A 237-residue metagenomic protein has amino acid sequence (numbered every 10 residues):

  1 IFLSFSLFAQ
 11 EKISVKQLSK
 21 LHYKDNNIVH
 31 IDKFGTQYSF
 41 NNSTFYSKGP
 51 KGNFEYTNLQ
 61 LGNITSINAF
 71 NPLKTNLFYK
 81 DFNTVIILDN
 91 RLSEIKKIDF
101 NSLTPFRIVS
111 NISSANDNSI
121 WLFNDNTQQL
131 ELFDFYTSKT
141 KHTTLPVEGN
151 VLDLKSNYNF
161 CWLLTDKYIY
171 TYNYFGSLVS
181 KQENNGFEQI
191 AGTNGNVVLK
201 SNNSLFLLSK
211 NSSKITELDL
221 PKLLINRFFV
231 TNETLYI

Functional and structural regions predicted by a protein language model:
I1-K16: Bacterial Sec-dependent N-terminal signal peptides
L18-Y23, E55-Q60, D99-P105, H142-E148 (+2 more regions): Surface loop/turn motifs at the tips and blade-to-blade linkers of beta-strand repeat domains
Y23-D32, L61-A69, P105-S113, E148-Y158 (+2 more regions): Repeated scaffold domains used in trafficking and secretory/extracellular systems, primarily beta-propellers
N27-N41, F45, L73-K80, V85 (+5 more regions): Short beta-strand elements that form the blades of beta-propeller/WD-repeat-like and other beta-sheet-rich scaffold
Y46-S47, T84-I86, Q129-E131, Y170-T171 (+1 more regions): WD40 beta-propeller blade core
K48-G52, D89-S93, D134-S138, N173-S177 (+1 more regions): Short loop/turn segments that connect beta-strands within beta-propeller blades
F54-K97: Mid-chain, structured segments of secreted extracytoplasmic proteins
F106-S156: Hydrophobic, well-structured mid-protein blocks that either form specific transmembrane helices
